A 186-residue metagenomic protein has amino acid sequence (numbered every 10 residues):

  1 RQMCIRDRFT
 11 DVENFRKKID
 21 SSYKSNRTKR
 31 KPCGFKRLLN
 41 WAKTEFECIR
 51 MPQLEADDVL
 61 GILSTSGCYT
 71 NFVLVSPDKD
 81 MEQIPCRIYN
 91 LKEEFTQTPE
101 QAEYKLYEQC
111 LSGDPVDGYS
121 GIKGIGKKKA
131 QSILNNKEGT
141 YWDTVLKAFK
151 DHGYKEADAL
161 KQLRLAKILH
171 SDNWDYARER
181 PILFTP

Functional and structural regions predicted by a protein language model:
R1-I5: Short, small-residue-biased leader/transition segments that mark boundaries at the very start of proteins
D7-E13, K18-I19: Short loop/turn segments at strand-loop or loop-helix junctions that form parts of catalytic or ligand-binding pockets
S22: Contiguous, small/hydrophobic- and glycine-enriched helical/loop subdomains that border and often "cap" functional
S25-P186: Extended two-metal-dependent nuclease catalytic cores across DNA- and RNA-processing enzymes
